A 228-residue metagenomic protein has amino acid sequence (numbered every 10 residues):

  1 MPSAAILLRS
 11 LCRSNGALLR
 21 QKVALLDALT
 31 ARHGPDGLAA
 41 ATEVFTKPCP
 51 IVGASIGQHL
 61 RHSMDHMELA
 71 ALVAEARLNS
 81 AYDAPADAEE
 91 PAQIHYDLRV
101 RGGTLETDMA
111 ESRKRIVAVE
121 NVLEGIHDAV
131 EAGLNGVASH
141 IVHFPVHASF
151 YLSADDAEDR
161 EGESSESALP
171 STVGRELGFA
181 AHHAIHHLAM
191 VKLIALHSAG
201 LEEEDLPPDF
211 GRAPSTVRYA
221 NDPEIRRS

Functional and structural regions predicted by a protein language model:
M1-A17, A24, A31-A40, A84 (+2 more regions): Eukaryotic N-terminal low-complexity, Ser/Thr- and Lys/Arg-rich leader segments that predominantly function as
S3-S14, A41-H66, L98-K114, E166-H183: Alpha-helical scaffold segments that form or flank carboxylate-/histidine-based iron centers
N15-L26, M67, I116, E120 (+1 more regions): Hydrophobic faces of stable alpha-helices that mediate helix-helix packing
K22, L26, L60-A70, F179-A180 (+2 more regions): Long, contiguous hydrophobic alpha-helical segments, chiefly transmembrane helices and signal peptides
K22-S55, A71-T104, H147, Y151-L152 (+1 more regions): Helix-loop segments that flank and shape redox-cofactor active sites
D27-T30, M64, E68-E75, A189-G200: Hydrophobic/aromatic-lined pockets within catalytic cores
A84, A88-L98, E111-N121, E131-S228: Structured surface interface patches that mediate subunit assembly and partner/cofactor docking
